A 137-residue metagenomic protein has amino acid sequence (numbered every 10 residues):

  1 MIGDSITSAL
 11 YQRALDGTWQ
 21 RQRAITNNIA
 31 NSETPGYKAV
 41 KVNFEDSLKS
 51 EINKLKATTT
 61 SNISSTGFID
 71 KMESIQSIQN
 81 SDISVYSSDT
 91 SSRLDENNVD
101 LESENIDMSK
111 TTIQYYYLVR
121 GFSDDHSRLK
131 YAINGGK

Functional and structural regions predicted by a protein language model:
M1-K137: Amphipathic alpha-helical polymerization modules
